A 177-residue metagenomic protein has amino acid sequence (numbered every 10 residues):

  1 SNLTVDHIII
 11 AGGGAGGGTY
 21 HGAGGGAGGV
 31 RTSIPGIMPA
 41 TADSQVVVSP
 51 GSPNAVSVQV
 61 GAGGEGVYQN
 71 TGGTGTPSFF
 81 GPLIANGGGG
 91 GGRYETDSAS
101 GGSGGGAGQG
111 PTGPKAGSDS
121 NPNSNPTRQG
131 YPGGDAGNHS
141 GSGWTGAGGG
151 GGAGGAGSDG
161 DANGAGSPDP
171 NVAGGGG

Functional and structural regions predicted by a protein language model:
S1-G177: Glycine-biased low-complexity/repetitive sequence motifs
